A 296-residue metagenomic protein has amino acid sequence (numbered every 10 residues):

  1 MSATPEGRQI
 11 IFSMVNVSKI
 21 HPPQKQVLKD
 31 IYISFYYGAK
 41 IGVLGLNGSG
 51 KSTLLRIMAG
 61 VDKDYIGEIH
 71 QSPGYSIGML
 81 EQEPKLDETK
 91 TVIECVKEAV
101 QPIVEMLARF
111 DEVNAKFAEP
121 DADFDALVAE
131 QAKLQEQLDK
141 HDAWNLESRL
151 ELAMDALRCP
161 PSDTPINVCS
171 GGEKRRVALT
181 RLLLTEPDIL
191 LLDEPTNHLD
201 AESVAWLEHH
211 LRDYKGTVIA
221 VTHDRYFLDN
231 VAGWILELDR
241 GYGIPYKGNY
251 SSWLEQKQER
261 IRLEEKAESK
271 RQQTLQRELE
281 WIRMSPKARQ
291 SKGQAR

Functional and structural regions predicted by a protein language model:
M1-S269: ABC ATP-binding cassette signature C-motif
W253-R296: Intracellular alpha-helical coupling/juxtamembrane segments of multi-pass membrane proteins
